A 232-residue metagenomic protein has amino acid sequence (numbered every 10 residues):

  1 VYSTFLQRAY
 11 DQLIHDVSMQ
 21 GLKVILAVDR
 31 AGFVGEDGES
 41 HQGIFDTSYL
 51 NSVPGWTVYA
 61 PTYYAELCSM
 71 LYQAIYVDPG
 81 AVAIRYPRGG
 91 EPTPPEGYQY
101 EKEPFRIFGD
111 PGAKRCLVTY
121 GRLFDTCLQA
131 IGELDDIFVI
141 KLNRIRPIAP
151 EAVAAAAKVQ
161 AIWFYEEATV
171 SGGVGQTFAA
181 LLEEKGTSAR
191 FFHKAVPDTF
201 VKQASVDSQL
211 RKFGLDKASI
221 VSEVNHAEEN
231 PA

Functional and structural regions predicted by a protein language model:
V1-T4: Short, glycine-rich nucleotide/cofactor-binding loops
L6-Y10, M19-T47, S52, L67 (+1 more regions): Thiamine diphosphate
